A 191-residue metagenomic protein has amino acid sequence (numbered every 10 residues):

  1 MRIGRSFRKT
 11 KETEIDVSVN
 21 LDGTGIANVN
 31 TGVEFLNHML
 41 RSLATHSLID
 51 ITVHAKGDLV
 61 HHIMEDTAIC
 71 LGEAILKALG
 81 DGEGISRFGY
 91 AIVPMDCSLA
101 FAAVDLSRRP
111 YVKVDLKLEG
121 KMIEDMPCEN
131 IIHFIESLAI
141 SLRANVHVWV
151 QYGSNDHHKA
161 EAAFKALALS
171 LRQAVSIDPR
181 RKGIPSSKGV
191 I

Functional and structural regions predicted by a protein language model:
M1-I191: Structural preference for solvent-exposed beta-strand-turn elements and adjacent flexible terminal/loop segments within
